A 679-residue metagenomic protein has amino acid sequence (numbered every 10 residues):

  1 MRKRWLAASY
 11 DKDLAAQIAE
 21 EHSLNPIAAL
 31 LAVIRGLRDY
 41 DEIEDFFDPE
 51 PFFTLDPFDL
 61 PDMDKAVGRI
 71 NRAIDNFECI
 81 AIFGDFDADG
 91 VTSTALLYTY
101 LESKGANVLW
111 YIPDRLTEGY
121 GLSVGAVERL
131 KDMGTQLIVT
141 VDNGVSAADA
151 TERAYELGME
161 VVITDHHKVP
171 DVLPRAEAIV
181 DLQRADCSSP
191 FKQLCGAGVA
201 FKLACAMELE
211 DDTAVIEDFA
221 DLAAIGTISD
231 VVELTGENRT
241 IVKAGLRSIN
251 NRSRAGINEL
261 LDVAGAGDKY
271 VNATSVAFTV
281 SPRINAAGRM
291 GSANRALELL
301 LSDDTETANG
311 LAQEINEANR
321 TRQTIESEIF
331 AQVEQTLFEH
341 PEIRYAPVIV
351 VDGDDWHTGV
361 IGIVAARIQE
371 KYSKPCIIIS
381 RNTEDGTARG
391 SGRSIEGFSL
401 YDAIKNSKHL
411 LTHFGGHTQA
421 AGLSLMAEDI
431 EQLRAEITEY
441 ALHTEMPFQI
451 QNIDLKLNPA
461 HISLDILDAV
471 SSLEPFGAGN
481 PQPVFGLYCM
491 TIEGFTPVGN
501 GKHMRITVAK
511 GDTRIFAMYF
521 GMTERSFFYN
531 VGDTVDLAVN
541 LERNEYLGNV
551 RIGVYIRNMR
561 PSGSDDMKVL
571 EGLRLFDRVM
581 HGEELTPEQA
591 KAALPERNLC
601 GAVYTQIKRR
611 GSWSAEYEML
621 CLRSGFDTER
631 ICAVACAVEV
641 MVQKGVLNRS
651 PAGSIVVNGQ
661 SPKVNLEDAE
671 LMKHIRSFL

Functional and structural regions predicted by a protein language model:
M1-K3, E474: Catalytic domains of riboflavin
R2, A8-L137, L157, R175 (+3 more regions): Hydrophobic helix-and-loop "lid/oligomerization" segment in the mid-to-C-terminal part of catalytic domains
L97, E102, R239-P282, A286-T336 (+3 more regions): Acidic, two-metal ion nucleic-acid-processing modules in DNA metabolism proteins
D114, D181-Q183, S380, R560: Residues at the C-termini of beta-strands that transition into short coil/loop
E128-A197, F201-E210, D218, T235: Active-site cavity-forming subdomains of large catalytic enzyme subunits
D142-S146, W356, V360, V539: Short, glycine/acidic-rich beta->alpha junctions
H166-H167, H357, H417, H503: Histidine-centered active-site/metal-ligand motif
G198, G362, A366, L537: Short alpha-helical basic/polar micro-motif
